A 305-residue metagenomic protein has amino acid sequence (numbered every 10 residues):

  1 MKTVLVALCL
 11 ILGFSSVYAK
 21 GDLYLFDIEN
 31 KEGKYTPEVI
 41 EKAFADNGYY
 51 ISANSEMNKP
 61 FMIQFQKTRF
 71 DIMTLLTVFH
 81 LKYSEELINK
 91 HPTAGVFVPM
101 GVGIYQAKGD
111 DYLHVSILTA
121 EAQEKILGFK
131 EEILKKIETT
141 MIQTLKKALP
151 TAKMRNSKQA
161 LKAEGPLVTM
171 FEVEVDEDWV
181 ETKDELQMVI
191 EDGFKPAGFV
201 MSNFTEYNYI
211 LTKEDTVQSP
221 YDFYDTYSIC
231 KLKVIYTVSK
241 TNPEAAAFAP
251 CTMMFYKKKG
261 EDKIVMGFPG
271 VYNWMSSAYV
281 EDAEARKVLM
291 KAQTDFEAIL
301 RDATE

Functional and structural regions predicted by a protein language model:
V4-G13: Sec-dependent N-terminal signal peptides
A19-N58, K153-A197: Terminal, regulation- and interaction-focused segments at domain boundaries
G21-Y24, Y50, F129, T144 (+1 more regions): Intrinsic disorder/low-complexity detector
D22, E38-T93, F97-M100, K108 (+2 more regions): Ser/Thr-rich, low-complexity intrinsically disordered terminal regions
L23-E29, Y35-V39, L75, L87-N156: Extended, hydrophobic interaction surfaces within ordered domains
G109-K136, M254-E305: A short, solvent-exposed beta-edge/loop patch
E131-I133, K183-E185, V189-D192, P196-F199 (+4 more regions): Conserved NAD+-utilizing ADP-ribose enzyme module
